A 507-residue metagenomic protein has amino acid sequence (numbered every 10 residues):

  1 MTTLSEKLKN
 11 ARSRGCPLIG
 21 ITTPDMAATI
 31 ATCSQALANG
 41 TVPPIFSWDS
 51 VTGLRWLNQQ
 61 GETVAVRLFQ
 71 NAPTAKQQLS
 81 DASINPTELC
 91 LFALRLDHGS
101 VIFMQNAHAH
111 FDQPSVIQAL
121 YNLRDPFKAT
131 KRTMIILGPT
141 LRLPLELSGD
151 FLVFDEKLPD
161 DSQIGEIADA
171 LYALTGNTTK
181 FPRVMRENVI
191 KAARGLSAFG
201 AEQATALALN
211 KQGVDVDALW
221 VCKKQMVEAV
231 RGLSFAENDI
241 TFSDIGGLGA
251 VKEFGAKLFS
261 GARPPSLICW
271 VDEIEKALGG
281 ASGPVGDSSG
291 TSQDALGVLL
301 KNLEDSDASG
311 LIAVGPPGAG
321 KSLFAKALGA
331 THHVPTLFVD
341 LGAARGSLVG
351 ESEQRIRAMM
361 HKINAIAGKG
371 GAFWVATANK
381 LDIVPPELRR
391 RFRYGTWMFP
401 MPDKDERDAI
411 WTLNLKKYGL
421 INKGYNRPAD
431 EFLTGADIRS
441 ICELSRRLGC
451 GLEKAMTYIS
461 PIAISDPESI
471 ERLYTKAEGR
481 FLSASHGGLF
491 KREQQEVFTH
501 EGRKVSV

Functional and structural regions predicted by a protein language model:
M1-L4, R14-G15, A82-T87, R183-M185: Short linear interaction motifs
T2-W48, W56, N106, V153: N-terminal anchoring/assembly modules that precede and organize ATP-driven motor systems
T3, V184-N188, S234-E237, A250 (+1 more regions): Alpha-helix N-cap/N′ positions at the starts of helices
I19, P43-F46, S50-I135, P139-L143 (+4 more regions): Walker A/P-loop NTP-binding motif of AAA+ ATPase domains
A28, S197, G320: Conserved glycine(s) of the Walker
A31-S34, E202, K326, A330 (+1 more regions): The feature captures the helix immediately C-terminal to the Walker
I167, T178-L196, N426-P428: Amphipathic alpha-helical segments of the small helical/lid subdomains adjacent to P-loop NTPase cores
K191, F199-F259, R391, K404-V507: C-terminal alpha-helical "lid" subdomain
